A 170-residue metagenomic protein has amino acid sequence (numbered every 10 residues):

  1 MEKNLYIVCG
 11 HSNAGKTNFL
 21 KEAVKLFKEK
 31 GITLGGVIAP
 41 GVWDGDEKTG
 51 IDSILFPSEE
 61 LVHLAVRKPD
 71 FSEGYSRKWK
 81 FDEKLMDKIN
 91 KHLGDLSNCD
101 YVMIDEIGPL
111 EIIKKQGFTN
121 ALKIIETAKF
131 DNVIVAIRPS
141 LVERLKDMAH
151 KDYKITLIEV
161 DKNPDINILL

Functional and structural regions predicted by a protein language model:
M1-K3: Phosphate-binding P-loop
V8: Hydrophobic anchor at the beta1->P-loop junction of P-loop NTPases
S12: The conserved Walker
K16: Conserved lysine of the Walker
F19: Hydrophobic positions on the alpha1 helix immediately C-terminal to the Walker A/P-loop
V24-S76: N-terminal phosphate/diphosphate-binding loop that engages ATP/GTP or pyrophosphate donors across diverse enzyme folds
D70-I113, G117-K123: Phosphate-binding/switch loop-helix module in NTP-utilizing enzymes
G94, G108-L170: Replace "adjacent to P-loop NTPase cores in ATP/GTP-dependent enzymes" with "adjacent to NTP-binding cores
